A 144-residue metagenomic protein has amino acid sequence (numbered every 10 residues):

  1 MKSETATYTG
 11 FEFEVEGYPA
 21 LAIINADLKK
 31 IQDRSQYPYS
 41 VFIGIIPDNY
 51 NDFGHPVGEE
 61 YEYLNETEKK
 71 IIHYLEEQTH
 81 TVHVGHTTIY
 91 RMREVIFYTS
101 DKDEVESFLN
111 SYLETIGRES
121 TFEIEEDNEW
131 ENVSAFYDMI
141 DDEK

Functional and structural regions predicted by a protein language model:
M1-H73, E77-V84, S100-D103, V133 (+2 more regions): Charge-rich, low-complexity segments
S35-Y37, R91, I116: A short, structural micro-pattern
K69, M92, D127-E129: Acidic interaction surfaces
G85-R91: A short beta-turn/loop motif at secondary-structure boundaries
M92, D103-E104: Short alpha-helical
R93-Y98: Short cationic amphipathic helices and targeting signals
S107-I116: Short amphipathic alpha-helices in soluble, non-transmembrane regions that often serve as interface/regulatory elements
T115-K144: Conserved short beta-strand edge segments in small beta-sheet-based binding/regulatory domains
